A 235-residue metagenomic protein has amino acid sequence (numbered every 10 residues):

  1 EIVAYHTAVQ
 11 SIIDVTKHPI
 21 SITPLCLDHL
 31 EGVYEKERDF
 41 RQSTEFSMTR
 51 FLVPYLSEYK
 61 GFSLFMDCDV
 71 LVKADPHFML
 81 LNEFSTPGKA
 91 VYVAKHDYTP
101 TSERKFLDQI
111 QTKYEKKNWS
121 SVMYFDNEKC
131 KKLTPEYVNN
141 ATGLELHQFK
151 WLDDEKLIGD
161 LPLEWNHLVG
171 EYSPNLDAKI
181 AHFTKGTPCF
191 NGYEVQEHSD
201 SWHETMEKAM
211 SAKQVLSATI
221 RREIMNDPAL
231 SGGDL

Functional and structural regions predicted by a protein language model:
E1-T49, E58-Y59, S201-L235: N-terminal anchoring/stem segment of glycosyltransferases
I12, P54, D69, M123 (+1 more regions): A residue-level signal for conserved active-site and pocket-lining positions in enzyme catalytic cores
P24-C26, V122-L235: A glycosyltransferase accessory/donor-loop signature
D28-V33, T99-T101, N166-G170: A short acidic, often aromatic-flanked loop/helix-cap motif at beta-alpha or helix-coil junctions that lines enzyme
K36-Q42, K105-I110, L176-A178: Short, surface-exposed amphipathic charged segments that create phosphate/polyanion-binding patches used for binding
T49-P100: GT-A fold catalytic core of metal-dependent nucleotide-sugar glycosyltransferases, centered on the diacidic
Y55, L81-F84, T112-E115, F149-D153 (+1 more regions): A general structural signal for short secondary-structure junctions and capping/turn motifs
N82-Q148: Conserved catalytic core of nucleotide-sugar-dependent glycosyltransferases
